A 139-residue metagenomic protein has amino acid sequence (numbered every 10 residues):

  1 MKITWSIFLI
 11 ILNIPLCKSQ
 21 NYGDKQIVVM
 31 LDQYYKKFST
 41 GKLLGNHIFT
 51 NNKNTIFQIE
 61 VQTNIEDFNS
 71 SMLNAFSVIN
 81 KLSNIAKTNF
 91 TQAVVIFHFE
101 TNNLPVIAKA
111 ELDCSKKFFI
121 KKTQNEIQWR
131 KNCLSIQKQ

Functional and structural regions predicted by a protein language model:
T4, L44, N80: Sparse, context-dependent recognition of short Cys/His-centered cofactor- or disulfide-binding micro-motifs
T4-P15: Sec-dependent N-terminal signal peptides
L16, I27, Y35, D67-S70 (+2 more regions): Low-complexity, compositionally biased segments
S19-Q20: Boundary of Sec targeting at the N-terminus
D24-T63, T88-Q139: Polar/charged, Gly/Pro-rich intrinsically disordered segments
I59-L73: A short interface-forming secondary-structure element
N69-N89: Short, non-transmembrane amphipathic alpha-helical segments
